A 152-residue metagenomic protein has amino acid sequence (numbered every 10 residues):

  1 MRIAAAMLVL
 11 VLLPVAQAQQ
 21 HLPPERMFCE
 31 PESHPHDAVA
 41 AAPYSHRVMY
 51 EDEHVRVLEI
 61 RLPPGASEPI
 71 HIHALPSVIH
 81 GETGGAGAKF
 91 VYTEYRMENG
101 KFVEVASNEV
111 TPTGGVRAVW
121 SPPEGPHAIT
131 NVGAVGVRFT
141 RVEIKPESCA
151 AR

Functional and structural regions predicted by a protein language model:
A4-P14: Bacterial N-terminal signal peptides
L13-A18, A74: N-terminal low-complexity, intrinsically disordered patches enriched in charged
A18-E59, P64-I70, E94, E98-P126 (+2 more regions): A short, N-terminal "cap"/entry segment at the start of jelly-roll beta-barrel domains of the cupin/DSBH fold
A74-K101: Glycine- and acidic-residue-biased ligand/ion/polar-headgroup-sensing regions
G84-G85, V132-G136: A short, structured loop/turn motif at beta-sheet edges
